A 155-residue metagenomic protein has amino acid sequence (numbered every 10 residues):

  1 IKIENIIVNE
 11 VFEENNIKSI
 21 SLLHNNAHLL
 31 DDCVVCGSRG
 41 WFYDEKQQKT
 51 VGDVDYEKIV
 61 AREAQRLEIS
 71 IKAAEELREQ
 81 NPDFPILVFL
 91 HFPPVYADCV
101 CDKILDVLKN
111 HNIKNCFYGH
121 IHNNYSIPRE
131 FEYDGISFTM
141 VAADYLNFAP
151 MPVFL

Functional and structural regions predicted by a protein language model:
I1-N5, L29, F42-K46, P93-C99 (+2 more regions): Active-site environment of divalent metal-dependent phosphoester hydrolases
E4-E10, T50, D102-L105, E130-Y133 (+1 more regions): Short, glycine/charged-enriched secondary-structure capping and boundary segments
I6-C99: Conserved catalytic scaffold of divalent metal-dependent phosphoesterases
V8-H24, I104-H122: Structural recognition of alpha->loop->beta junctions
L22, V35, C116, F138-M140: Conserved beta-strand scaffold positions in the cores of enzyme catalytic domains, especially in NTP/NDP-utilizing
L29, K58, N110-H111, N124-L155: Binuclear metal-dependent phosphoesterase catalytic core
P82-F84, I113-K114, G135-I136: A short helix->loop->beta-strand "cap" motif at the edges of active sites that frequently abuts
F89-H91, G119, V141: A cross-family glycoside hydrolase active-site/sugar-binding cleft signature
